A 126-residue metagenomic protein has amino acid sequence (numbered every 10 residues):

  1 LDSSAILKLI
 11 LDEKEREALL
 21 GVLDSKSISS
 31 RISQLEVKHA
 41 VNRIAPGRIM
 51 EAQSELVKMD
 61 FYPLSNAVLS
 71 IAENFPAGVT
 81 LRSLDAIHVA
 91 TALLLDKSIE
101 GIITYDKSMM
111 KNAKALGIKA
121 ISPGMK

Functional and structural regions predicted by a protein language model:
L1, E15-A45, Q53-V68: PIN/NYN-family metal-dependent endoribonuclease catalytic core
D2, D85, D106: Acidic active-site catalytic centers that drive phospho-/nucleotidyl reactions and related ester hydrolyses
S4, I10, K38: Anionic group-transfer/hydrolysis microenvironments
A5-I6, S33, V68, H88 (+1 more regions): Alpha-helix capping/helix-boundary segments
L9, S30-R31, Y62, R82 (+1 more regions): Active-site-adjacent beta-strand anchor residues
S29-S30, Q34, L94-K126: Acidic, PIN/NYN-like endoribonuclease modules and their adjacent C-terminal/linker elements
A45-R48, K119-I121: Short, hinge-like loop/turn segments at secondary-structure boundaries
V57-V79, D85-T91: Acidic catalytic patch
